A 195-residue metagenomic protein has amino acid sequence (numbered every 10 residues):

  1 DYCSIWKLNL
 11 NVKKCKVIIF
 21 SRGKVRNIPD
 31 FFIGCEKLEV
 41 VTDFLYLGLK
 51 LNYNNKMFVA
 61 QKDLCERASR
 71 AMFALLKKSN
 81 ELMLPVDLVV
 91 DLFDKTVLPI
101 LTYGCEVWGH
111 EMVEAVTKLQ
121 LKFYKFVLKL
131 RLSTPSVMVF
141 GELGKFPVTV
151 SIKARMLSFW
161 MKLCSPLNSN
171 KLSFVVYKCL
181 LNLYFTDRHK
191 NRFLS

Functional and structural regions predicted by a protein language model:
D1-S4, F20-K24, Y53-M57: Catalytic palm subdomain of template-directed nucleic-acid polymerases, centered on the conserved carboxylate motif
C3, K7-L10, V17, G48 (+5 more regions): Mobile genetic element proteins and their domesticated derivatives, centered on retroelements and DNA transposons
L8-T42: Short, conserved micro-motifs composed of acidic
K13, D87-L88, G104-H110, S133-G141 (+1 more regions): Short coil/turn segments at secondary-structure boundaries
K13-G23, V113-L121, V137-F146: A glycine-rich phosphate-binding loop feature that marks nucleotide/adenosyl-phosphate handling sites
C35-W108, N170-K171: Basic, alpha-helical interaction scaffolds
A68, F93, V116-V127, M156: Short amphipathic alpha-helical coiled-coil/interface segments
D94, L119, L132-S195: Extended C-terminal regions of large enzymes
